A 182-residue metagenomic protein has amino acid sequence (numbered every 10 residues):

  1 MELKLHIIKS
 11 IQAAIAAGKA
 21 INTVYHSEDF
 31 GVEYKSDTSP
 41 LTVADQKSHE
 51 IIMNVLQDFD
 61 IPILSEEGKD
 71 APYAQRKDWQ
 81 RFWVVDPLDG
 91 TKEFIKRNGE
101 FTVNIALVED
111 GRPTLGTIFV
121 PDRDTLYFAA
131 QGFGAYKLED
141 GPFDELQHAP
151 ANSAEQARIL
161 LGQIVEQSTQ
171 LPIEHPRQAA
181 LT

Functional and structural regions predicted by a protein language model:
M1-L88: N-terminal subdomain of lithium-sensitive/metallo-dependent phosphomonoesterases centered on the IMPase/IPPase/PAP
I21, D45, L56, T91 (+3 more regions): Residue-level signal for inorganic ion chemistry
V24, E93, L138: Residues that scaffold the ATP/ADP-binding catalytic core of kinase and kinase-like folds
S27-E28, F101, A129-F133: A short, compositionally biased
P72-Y73, K92-I95, L126: Conserved protein kinase catalytic core
R81-D122: Glycine-rich active-site/cofactor-binding loop and its immediate structural neighborhood
A106-T182: Acidic beta-strand-loop-alpha-helix segment within the catalytic core of divalent metal-dependent phosphate-processing
